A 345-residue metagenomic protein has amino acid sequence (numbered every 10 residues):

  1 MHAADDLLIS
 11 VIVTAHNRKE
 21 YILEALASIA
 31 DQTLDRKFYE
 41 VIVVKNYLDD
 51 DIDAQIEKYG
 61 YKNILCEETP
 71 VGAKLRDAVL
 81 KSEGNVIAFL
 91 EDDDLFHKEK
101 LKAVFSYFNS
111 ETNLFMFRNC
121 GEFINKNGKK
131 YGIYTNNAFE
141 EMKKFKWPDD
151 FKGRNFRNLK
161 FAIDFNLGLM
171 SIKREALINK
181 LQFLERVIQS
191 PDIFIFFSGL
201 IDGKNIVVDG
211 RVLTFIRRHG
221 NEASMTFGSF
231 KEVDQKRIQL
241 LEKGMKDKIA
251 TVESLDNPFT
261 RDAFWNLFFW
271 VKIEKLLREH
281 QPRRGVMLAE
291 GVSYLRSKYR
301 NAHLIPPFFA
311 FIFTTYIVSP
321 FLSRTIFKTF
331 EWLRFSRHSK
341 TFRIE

Functional and structural regions predicted by a protein language model:
M1-A4, R157, Q189, I201 (+1 more regions): C-terminal subregions of glycosyltransferases and related glycan-biosynthesis enzymes
L7-S10, E40, F194: Cell-envelope/extracellular polymer assembly enzymes that use nucleotide-activated donors
A27-F38: Short, acidic, metal-binding catalytic loop of nucleotide-sugar glycosyltransferases
V43-A54, E91: A conserved acidic beta->alpha catalytic loop
C66-S82: Glycine-rich, basic loop-to-helix element that forms the pyrophosphate-binding segment of sugar-nucleotide handling
I87: Short aromatic/hydrophobic "clamp" motif used to bind/position activated sugar donors
L101-N136: Conserved donor NDP-sugar-binding/catalytic core segment of glycosyltransferases
K143-F230: Conserved nucleotide-sugar donor-binding catalytic segment
